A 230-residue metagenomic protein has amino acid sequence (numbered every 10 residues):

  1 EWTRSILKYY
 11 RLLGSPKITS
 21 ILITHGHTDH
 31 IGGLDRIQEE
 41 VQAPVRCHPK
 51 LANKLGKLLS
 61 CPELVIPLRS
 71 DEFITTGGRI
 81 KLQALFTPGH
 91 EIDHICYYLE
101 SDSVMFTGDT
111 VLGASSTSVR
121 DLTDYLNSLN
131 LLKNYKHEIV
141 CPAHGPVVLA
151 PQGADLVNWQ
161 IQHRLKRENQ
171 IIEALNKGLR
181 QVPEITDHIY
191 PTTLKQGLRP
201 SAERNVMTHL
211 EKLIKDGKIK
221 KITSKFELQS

Functional and structural regions predicted by a protein language model:
E1-R79: Active-site HxH/HxHxD metal-binding segment of metal-dependent hydrolases
T24, T87, L213: Conserved S/T- and glycine-rich ATP-binding loop of Class I adenylate-forming
I31, Y125, V206: Aromatic/hydrophobic pocket-lining residues that form the small-molecule binding cavity in soluble enzyme cores
K57-S60, S116-R120, G197-P200: Short, solvent-exposed loop/turn segments at secondary-structure boundaries
K81-Q170: Metallo-beta-lactamase
E173-S230: C-terminal regulatory/interaction regions
